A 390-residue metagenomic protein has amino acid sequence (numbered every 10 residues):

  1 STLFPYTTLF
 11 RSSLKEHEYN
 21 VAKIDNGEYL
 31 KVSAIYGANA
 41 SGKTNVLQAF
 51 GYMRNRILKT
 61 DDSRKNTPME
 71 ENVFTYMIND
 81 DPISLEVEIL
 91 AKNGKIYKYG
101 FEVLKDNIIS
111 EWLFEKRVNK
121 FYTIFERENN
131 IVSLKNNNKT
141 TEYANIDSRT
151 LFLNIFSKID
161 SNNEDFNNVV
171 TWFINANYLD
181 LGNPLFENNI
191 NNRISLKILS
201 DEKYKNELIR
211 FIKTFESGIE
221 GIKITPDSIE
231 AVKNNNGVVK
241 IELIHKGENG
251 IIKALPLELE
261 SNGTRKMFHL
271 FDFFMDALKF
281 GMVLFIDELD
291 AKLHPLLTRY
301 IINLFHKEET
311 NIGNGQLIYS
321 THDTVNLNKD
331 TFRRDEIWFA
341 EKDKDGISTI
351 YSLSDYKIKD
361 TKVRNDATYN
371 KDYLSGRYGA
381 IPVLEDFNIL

Functional and structural regions predicted by a protein language model:
T2-L9: Short, small-residue-biased leader/transition segments that mark boundaries at the very start of proteins
E18-E28, A34, A38, L47-K98 (+1 more regions): Conserved P-loop NTP-binding catalytic core
V32-Y36, A40, D227, A231-M275 (+2 more regions): Conserved ABC ATPase signature
K43-T44: Walker A/P-loop
K98-I229: Electropositive, glycine-dotted interaction segments that contact anionic polymers or phosphate-rich ligands
N188-L259, Y369, R377-Y378, P382-V383 (+1 more regions): Extended helical coiled-coil dimerization/tether regions that scaffold and oligomerize large DNA-maintenance assemblies
L296-N303: Conserved D-loop/post-Walker B switch-helix segment of ABC ATPase nucleotide-binding domains
N303-L390: C-terminal lobe/lid and adjacent interdomain/linker elements of RecA-like ASCE P-loop ATPase modules
